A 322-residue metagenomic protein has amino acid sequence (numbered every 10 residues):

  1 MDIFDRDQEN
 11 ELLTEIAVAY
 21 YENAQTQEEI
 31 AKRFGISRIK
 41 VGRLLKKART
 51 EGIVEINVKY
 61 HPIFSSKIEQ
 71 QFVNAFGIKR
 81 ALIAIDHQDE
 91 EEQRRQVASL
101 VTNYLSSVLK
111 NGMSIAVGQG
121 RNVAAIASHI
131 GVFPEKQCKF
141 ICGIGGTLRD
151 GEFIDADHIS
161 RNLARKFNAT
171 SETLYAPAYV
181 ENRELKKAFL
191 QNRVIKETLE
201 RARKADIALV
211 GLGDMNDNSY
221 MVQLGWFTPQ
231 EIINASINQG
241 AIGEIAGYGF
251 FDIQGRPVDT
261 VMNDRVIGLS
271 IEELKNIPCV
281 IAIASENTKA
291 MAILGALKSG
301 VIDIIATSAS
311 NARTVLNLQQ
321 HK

Functional and structural regions predicted by a protein language model:
I3-A17, Y21-E22, T26-I30, K40 (+3 more regions): Conserved phosphate- and dinucleotide-binding cores of soluble alpha/beta proteins, encompassing both enzyme active
F4, K46-S114, S128-Q137, L148-F153 (+1 more regions): HTH-adjacent hinge/linker in prokaryotic transcriptional regulators
R33: Residues within the alpha-helical elements of helix-turn-helix
I83-D86, G143, L174-A176: Conserved beta-strand termini and adjacent loop/short-helix elements that scaffold enzyme active sites in alpha/beta
V117-N122: Glycine-rich beta-strand-to-loop/alpha-helix junction loops that act as flexible
